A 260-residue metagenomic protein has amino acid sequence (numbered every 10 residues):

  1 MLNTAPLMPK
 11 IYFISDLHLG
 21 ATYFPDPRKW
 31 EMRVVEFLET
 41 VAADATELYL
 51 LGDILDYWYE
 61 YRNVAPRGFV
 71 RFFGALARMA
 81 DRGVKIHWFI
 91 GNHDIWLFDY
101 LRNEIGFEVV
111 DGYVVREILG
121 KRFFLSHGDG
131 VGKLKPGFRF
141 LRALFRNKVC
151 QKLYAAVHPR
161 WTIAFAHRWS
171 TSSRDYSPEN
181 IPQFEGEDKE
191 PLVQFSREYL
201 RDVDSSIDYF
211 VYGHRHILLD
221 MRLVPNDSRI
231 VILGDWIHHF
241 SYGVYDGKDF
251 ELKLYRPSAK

Functional and structural regions predicted by a protein language model:
L2: Nucleotide/phosphate-binding catalytic cleft detector across ATP-hydrolyzing and phosphate-transferring enzymes
A5-Y12, R116-F124, L223-R229: Beta-strand-turn-beta hairpins that frame and shape the catalytic cleft of phosphate-ester-processing enzymes
L7-K10, I14, L19-I118: Core catalytic region of metal-dependent phosphoesterases/phosphodiesterases, especially metallo-beta-lactamase-like
D16, P257-K260: Conserved histidine-centered catalytic loops in small-molecule metabolism enzymes
F24, L134-G137, K260: A short, polar/proline- and glycine-enriched secondary-structure boundary/capping micro-motif
D56-M79, P178-I207: N-terminal short leaders/motifs
E104, E108-D111, F124, D129 (+2 more regions): Conserved beta-sheet core of the metallophosphoesterase superfamily
G128-Q194: Active-site-proximal loop/helix segment associated with metal-binding centers of metalloenzymes
